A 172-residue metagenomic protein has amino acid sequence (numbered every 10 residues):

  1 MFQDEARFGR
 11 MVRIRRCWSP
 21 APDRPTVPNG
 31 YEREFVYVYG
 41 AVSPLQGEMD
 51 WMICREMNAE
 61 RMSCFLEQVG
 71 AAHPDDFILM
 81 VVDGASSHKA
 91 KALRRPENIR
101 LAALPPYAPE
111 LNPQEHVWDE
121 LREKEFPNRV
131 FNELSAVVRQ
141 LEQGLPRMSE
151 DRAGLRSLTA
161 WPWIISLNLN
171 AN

Functional and structural regions predicted by a protein language model:
M1-N172: Short functional hotspots at interaction and active-site rims
